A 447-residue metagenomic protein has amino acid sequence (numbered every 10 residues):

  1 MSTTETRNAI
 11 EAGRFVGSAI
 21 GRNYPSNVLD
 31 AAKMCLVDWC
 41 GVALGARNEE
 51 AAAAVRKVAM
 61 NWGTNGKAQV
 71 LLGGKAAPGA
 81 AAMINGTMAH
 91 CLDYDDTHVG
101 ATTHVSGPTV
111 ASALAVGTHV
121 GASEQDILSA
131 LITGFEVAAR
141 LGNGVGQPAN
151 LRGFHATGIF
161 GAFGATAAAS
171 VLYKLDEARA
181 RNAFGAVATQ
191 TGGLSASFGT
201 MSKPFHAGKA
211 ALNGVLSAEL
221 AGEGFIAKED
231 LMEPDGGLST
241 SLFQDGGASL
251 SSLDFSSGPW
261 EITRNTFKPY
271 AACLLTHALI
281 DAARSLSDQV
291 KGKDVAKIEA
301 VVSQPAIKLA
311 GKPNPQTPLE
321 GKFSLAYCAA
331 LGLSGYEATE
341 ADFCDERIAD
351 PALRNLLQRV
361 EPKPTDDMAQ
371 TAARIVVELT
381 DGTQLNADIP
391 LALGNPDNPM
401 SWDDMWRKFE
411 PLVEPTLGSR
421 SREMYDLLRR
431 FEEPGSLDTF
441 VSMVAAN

Functional and structural regions predicted by a protein language model:
M1-T102, G199-L212, E219-N447: Terminal-appendage/accessory-domain detector
A46, A113-H119, T166-L172, A218-A221 (+1 more regions): Well-ordered alpha-helical scaffold segments within catalytic/enzyme domains
M83-D96, T102-S123, V137: Function-dense linear segments that define catalytic or interfacial modules in macromolecule-processing proteins
A101-S106, H155-I159: Short helix-coil transition sites and intra-membrane helix breaks within transmembrane domains of multi-pass
T103-G107, A122-Q125, S129-I132, A341-D345 (+1 more regions): Contiguous domain-boundary segments centered on the initiation and propagation of an alpha-helix
G107-A115, E136, F160, G164-A168 (+3 more regions): Short amphipathic alpha-helical face segments that pack within enzyme cores and frequently flank/anchor catalytic
T118-G121, Q125-L216, K228-D235: Glycine-rich, mobile lid/loop segments that gate access to catalytic sites or pores
